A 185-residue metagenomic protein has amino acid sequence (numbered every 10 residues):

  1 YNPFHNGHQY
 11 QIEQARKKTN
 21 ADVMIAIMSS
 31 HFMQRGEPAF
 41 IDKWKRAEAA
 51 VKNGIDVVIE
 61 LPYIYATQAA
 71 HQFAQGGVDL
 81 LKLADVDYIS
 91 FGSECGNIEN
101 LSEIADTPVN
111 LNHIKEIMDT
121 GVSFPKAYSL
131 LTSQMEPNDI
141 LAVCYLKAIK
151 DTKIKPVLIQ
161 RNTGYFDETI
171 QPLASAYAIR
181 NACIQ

Functional and structural regions predicted by a protein language model:
Y1-R46: N-terminal catalytic cores of NTP/NDP-binding nucleotidyl/phosphoryl-transfer enzymes
R16-K17, V51, V78-K82: Non-catalytic positions within long, well-ordered alpha-helices that form the structural scaffold/packing of enzyme
K18-D22, I55, V86: Short, high-confidence coil segments that cap the C-terminus of an alpha-helix and link into the following beta-strand
W44-A47, V51, A178-A182: Hydrophobic/aromatic-rich, well-ordered segments within soluble, folded domains that form packed cores
A47-P62: A glycine-rich helix N-cap at a beta->alpha junction
L61-Q185: Active-site cores that bind ATP or allylic diphosphates and position pyrophosphate for catalysis
